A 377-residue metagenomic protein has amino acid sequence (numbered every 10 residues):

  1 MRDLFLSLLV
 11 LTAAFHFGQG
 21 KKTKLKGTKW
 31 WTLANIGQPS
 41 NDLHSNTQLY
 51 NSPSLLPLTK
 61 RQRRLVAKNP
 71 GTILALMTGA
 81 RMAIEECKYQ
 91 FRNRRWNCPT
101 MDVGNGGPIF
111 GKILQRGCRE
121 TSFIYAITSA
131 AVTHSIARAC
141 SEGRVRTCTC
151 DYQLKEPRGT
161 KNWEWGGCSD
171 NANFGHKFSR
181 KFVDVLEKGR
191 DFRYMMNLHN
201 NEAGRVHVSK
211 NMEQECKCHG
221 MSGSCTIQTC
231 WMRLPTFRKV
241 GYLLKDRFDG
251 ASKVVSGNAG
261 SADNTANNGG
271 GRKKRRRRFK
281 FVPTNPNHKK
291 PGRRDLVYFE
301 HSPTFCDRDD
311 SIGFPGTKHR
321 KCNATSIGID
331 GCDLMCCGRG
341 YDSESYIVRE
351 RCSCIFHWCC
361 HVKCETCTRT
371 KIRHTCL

Functional and structural regions predicted by a protein language model:
R2-L4, A13-L377: Long, position-biased, composition-driven segments near the start of the mature protein
S7-L8: Long, non-globular regulatory segments flanking folded domains
